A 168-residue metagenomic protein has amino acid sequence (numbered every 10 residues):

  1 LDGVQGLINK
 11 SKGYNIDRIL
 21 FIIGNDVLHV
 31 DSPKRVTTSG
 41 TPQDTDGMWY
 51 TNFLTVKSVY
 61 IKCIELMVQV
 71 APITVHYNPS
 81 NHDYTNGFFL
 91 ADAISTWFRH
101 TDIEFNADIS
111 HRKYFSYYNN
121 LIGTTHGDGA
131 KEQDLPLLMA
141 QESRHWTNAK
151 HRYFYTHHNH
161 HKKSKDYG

Functional and structural regions predicted by a protein language model:
L1-I103: Core catalytic region of metal-dependent phosphoesterases/phosphodiesterases, especially metallo-beta-lactamase-like
I94-E104, I109, Y118-G123, D128-G168: Conserved beta-sheet core of the metallophosphoesterase superfamily
